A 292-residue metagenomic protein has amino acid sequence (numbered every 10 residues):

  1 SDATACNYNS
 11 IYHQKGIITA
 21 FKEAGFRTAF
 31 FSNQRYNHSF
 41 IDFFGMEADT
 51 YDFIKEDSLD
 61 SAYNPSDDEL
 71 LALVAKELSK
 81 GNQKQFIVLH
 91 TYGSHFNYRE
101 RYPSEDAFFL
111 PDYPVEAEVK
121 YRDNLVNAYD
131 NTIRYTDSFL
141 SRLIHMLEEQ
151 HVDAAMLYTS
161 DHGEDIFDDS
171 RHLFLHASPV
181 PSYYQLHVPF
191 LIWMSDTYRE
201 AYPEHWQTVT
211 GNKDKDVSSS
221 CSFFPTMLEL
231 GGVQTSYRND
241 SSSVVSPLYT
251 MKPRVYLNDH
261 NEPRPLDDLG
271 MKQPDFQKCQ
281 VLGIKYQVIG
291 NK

Functional and structural regions predicted by a protein language model:
S1-K292: Catalytic domains that recognize anionic headgroups
